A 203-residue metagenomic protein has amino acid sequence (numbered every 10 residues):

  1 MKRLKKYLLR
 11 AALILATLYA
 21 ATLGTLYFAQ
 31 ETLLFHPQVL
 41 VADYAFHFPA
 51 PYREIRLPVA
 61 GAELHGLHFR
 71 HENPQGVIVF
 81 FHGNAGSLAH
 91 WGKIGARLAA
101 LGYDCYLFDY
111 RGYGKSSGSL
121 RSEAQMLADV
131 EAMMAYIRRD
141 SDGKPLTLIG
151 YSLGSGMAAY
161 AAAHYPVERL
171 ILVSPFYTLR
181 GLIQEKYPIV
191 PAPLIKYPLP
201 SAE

Functional and structural regions predicted by a protein language model:
M1-K5: N-terminal Lys/Arg-rich, disordered targeting/topogenic segments
Y7, A11, L15-P58: An N-terminal hydrophobic leader/cap segment in hydrolases
Q38, W91-G92, I183-K186: Short, flexible helix/strand-to-coil boundary loops that buttress conserved ligand/catalytic motifs in alpha/beta
P58, A62-Y136, K144: Membrane-embedded segments
A96, A159-Y160, E203: Alpha-helical segments flanking ligand/cofactor-binding loops in enzyme cores
S119-E123, K186-A192: Short glycine-enriched, charge-decorated loop/helix-capping segments at active-site entrances that position
M133-Y187: Primarily recognizes the serine-hydrolase "nucleophile elbow" in alpha/beta-hydrolase and SGNH/GDSL folds
A192-E203: The feature captures the conserved acid-bearing segment of alpha/beta-hydrolase catalytic domains
